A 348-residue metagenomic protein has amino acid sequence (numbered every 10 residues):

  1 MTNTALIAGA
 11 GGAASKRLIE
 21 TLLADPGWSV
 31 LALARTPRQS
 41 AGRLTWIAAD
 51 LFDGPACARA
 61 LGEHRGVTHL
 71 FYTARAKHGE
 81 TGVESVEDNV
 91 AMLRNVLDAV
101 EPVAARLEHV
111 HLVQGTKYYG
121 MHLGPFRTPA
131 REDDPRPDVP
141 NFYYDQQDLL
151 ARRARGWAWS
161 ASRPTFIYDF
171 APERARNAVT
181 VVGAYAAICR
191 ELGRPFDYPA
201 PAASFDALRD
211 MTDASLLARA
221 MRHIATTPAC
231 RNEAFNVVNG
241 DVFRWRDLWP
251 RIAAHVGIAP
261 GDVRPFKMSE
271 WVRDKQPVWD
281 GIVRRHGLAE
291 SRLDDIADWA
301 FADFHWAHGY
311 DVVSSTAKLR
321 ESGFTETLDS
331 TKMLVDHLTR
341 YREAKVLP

Functional and structural regions predicted by a protein language model:
N3-D25: N-terminal Rossmann NAD(P)H-binding glycine-rich loop of SDR-like oxidoreductase domains
P26-P37: Conserved glycine-rich Rossmann-like NAD(P)H-binding loop of the short-chain dehydrogenase/reductase
R38-N95: NAD(P)H-binding glycine-rich loop region in Rossmannoid oxidoreductase-like domains and their noncatalytic homologs
T68-Y72, E84-E87, A91-F142, S160: Conserved Rossmann-fold NAD(P)-dependent oxidoreductase catalytic core, especially the SDR/UDP-sugar
D145, N177-G183, A200-A225, N232-E233: Substrate-positioning beta->alpha
L149-N177: Conserved beta-loop-beta element that borders a ligand/cofactor-binding pocket
D169, A200-L208, F235-V242, A253: Glycine-rich Rossmann NAD(P)(H)-binding loop
L217-D303, S315-A317, E321, L338-K345: Mid/C-terminal beta-alpha module of Rossmann-like enzyme folds, strongest in SDR-family dehydrogenases/epimerases
